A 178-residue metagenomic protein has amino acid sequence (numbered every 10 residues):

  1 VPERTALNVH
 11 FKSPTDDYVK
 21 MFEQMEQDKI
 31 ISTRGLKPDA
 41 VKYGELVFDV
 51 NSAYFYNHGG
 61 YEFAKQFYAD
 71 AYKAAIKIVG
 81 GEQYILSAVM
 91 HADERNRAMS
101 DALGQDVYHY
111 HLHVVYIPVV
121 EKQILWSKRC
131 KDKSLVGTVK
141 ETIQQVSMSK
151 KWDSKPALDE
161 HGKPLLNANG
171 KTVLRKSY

Functional and structural regions predicted by a protein language model:
V1-Y178: N-terminal nicking endonuclease/strand-transfer module with a His-rich metal-binding environment and a catalytic Tyr
